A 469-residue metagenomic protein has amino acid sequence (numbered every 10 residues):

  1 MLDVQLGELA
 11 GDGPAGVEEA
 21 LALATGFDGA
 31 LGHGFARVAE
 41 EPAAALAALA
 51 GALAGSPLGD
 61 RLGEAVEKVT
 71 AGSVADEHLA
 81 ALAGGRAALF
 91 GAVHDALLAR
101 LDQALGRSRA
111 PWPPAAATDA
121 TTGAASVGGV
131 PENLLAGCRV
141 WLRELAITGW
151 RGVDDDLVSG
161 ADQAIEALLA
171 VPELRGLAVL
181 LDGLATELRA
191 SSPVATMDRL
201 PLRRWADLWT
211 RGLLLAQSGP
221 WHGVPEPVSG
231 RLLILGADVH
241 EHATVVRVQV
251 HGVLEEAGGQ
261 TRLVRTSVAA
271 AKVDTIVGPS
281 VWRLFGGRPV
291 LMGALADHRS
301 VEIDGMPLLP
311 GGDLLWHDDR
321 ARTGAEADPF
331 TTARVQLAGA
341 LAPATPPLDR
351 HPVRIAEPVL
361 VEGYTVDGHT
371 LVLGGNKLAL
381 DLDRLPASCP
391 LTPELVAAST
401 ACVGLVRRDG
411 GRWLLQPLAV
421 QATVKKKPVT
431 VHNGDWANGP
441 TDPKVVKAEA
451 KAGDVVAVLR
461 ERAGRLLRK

Functional and structural regions predicted by a protein language model:
M1-A117: Generic N-terminal leader/targeting and pre-domain segments
A30, R37-V38, L49, R61 (+4 more regions): Long, compositionally biased intrinsically disordered terminal regions
